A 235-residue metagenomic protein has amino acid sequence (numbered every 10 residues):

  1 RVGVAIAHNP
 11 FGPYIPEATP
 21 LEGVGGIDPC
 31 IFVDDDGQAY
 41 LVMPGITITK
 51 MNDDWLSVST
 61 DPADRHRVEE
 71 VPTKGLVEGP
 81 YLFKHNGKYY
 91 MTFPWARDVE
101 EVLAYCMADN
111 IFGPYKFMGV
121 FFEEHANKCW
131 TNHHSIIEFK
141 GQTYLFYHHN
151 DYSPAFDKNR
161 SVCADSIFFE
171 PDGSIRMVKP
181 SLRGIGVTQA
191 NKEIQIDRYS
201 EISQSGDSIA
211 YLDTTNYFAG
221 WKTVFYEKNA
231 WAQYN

Functional and structural regions predicted by a protein language model:
R1-Y234: Carbohydrate-active catalytic/glycan-binding domains of CAZyme proteins, especially the secreted or lumenal ectodomains
